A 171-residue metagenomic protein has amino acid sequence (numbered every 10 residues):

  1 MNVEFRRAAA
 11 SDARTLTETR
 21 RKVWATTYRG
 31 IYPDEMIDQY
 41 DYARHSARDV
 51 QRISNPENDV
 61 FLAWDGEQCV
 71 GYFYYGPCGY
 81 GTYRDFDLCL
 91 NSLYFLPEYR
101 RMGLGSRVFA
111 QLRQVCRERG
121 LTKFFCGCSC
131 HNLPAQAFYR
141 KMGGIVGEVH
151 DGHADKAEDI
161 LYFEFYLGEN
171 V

Functional and structural regions predicted by a protein language model:
N2-F5: Extreme N-terminal starter segment of soluble prokaryotic enzymes
R7-A13, E18-I31, E35-E98, F109-Q111 (+3 more regions): Acetyl-CoA-dependent GNAT
T19, R119, K141-M142: Structural motif
L96-E98, M102, C130-H131: Active-site acidic-Proline motif in GNAT/NAT acetyltransferases
C116-G127: Conserved GNAT acetyl-CoA-binding A-motif
C126-Q136, G152-A157: Conserved beta-strand-loop-alpha-helix junction that forms the acyl-donor binding cleft
R140-E148: Conserved acetyl-CoA-binding loop of GNAT-fold acetyltransferases
A157-V171: Terminal substrate-recognition subdomain of acyl/acetyltransferases
